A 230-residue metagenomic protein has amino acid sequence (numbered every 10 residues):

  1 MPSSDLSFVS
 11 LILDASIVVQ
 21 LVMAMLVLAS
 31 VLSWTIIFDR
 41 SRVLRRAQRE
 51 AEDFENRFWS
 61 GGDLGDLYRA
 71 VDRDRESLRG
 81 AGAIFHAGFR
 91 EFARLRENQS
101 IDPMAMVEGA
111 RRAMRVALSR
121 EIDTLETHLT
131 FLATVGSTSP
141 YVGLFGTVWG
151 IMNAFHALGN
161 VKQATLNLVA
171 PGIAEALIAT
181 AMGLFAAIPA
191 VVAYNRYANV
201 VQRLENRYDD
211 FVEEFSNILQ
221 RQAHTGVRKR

Functional and structural regions predicted by a protein language model:
M1-N56: Hydrophobic membrane-targeting segments
L13, I17, M23, T127-T130 (+3 more regions): Internal alpha-helical transmembrane segments of multi-pass membrane proteins, especially GPCRs
V27-A47, L144, I151, A186-V201: Alpha-helical transmembrane segments
R42, D74-R75, L177: Residue-level detector of secondary-structure transition/capping positions
R49-V142, I151-T165, V192-R230: Predominantly long cytosolic amphipathic alpha-helical stalk/bundle segments
K162, N167-A176: Hydrophobic alpha-helical transmembrane segments and adjacent short intramembrane/lumenal linkers of inner/organellar
A176-A190: Hydrophobic alpha-helical transmembrane segments of polytopic membrane proteins
